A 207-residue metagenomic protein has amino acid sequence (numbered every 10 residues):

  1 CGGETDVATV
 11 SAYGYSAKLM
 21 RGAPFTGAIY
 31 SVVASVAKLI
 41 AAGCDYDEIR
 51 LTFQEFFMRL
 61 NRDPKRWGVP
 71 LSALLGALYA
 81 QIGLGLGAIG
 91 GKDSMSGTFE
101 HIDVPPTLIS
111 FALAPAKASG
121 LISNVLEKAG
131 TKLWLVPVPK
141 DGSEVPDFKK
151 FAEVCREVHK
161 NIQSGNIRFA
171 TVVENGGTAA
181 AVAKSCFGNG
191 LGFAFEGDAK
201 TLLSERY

Functional and structural regions predicted by a protein language model:
C1-P146: Glycine-rich phosphate/pyrophosphate-binding loop regions near the starts of catalytic domains
C1-T9, A28-I29, V36, L126-N189 (+1 more regions): Long hydrophobic segments that form regular secondary structure
R66, P70-G76, A80-L84, I89 (+2 more regions): Glycine-/charge-enriched secondary-structure boundary and capping motifs
